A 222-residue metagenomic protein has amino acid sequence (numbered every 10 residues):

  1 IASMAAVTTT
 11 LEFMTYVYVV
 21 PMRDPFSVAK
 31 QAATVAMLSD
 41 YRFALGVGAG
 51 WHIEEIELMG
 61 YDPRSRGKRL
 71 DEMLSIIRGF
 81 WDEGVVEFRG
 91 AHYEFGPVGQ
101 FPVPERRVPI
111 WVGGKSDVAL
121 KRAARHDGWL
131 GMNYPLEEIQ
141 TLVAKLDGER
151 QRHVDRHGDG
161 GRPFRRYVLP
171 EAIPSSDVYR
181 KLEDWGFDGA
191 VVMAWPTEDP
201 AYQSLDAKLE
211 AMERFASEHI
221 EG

Functional and structural regions predicted by a protein language model:
I1-G222: Active-site-adjacent structural elements that line small-molecule/cofactor binding pockets in enzymes
